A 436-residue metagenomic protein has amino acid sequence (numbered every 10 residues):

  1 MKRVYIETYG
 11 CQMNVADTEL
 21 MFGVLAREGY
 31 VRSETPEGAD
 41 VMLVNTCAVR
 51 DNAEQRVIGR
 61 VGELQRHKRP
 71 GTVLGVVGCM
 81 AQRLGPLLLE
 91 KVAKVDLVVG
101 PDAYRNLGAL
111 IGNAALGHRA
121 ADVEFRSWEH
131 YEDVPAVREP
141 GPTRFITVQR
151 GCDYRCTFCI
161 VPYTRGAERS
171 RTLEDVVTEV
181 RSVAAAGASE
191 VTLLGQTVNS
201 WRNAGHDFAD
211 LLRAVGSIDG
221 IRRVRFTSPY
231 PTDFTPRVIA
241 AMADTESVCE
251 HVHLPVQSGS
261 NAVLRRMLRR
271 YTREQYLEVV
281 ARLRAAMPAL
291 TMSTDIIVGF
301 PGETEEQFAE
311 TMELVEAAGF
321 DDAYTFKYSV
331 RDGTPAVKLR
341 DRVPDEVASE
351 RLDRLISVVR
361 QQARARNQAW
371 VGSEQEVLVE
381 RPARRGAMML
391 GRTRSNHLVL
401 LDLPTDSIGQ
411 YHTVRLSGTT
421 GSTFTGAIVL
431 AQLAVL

Functional and structural regions predicted by a protein language model:
M1-W201, R237, V252, E274-A285 (+4 more regions): Proteins enriched for Cys/Gly/acidic motifs involved in redox and nucleic-acid/cofactor modification
T8, G195, V256-S258, V379 (+1 more regions): Flexible glycine-/small-residue-rich
A53-Q55, A167-T172, R202-H206, R266-R269 (+3 more regions): Short, solvent-exposed loop/turn segments at secondary-structure boundaries
L74-G78, R83, A185-E306, E316: Conserved SAM/AdoMet-binding glycine-rich loop
A136-R138, A240-D244, V256, N367-A369 (+2 more regions): Replace "in large, NTP-powered and nucleic-acid-processing enzymes" with "in large, NTP-powered factors and other
E139-P142, C152-Y154, V248, S258 (+6 more regions): Short flexible coil/turn linkers enriched for glycine and charged/polar residues that connect secondary-structure
C156, V176, L193, F226 (+7 more regions): Conserved, mostly hydrophobic/aromatic
K338-L436: Terminal RNA-binding accessory module
